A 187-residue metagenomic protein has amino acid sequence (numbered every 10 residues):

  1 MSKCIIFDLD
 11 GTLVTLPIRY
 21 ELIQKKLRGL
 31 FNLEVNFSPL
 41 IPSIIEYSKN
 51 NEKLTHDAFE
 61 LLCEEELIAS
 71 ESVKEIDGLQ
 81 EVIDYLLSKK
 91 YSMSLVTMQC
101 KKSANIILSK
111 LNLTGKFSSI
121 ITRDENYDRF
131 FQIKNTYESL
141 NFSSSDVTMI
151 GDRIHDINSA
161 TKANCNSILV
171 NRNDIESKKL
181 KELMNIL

Functional and structural regions predicted by a protein language model:
M1-K3, N105-L187: Asp-based, Mg2+/Mn2+-dependent phosphohydrolase catalytic module
M1-Q80: N-terminal helical cap/lid subdomain that shapes the substrate entry/recognition surface in HAD-like hydrolases
D8-L9, V96, I150: Short hydrophobic segments within beta-strands
D10, S92, N166: Residue-level detector of anion-binding/catalytic polar loops
T12, R19, K101, H155 (+1 more regions): Conserved Rossmann-like nucleotide-cofactor binding loop
T15, L95-T97, L169: Hydrophobic residues in well-ordered beta-strands that form the structural core
I68-L95, K101, N105, F130-F131: Short, acidic loop-to-helix structural element flanking the phosphoryl-transfer center in phosphate-processing enzymes
